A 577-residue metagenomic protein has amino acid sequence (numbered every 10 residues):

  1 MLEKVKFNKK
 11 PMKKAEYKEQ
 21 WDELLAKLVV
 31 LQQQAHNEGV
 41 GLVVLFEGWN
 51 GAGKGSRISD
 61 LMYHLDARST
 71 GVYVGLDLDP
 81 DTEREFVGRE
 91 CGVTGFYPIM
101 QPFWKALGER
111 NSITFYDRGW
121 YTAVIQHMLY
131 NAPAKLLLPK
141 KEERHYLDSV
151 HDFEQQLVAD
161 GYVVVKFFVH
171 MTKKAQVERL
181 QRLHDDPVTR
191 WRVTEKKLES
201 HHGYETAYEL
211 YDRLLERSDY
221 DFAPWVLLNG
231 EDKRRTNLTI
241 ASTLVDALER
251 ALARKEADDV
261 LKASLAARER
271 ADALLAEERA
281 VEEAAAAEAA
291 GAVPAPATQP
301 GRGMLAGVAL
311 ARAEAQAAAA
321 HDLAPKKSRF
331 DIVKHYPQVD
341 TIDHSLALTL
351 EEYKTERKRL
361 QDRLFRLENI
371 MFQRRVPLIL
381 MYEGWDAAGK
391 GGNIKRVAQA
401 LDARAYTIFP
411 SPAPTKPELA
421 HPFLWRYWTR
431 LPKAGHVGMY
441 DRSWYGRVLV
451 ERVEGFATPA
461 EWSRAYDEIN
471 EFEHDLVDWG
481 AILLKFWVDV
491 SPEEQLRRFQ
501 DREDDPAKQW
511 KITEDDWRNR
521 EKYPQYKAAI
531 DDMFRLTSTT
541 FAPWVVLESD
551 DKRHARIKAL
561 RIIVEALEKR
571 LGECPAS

Functional and structural regions predicted by a protein language model:
M1-S577: Glycine-rich phosphate-binding loop of ATP-dependent small-molecule kinases
